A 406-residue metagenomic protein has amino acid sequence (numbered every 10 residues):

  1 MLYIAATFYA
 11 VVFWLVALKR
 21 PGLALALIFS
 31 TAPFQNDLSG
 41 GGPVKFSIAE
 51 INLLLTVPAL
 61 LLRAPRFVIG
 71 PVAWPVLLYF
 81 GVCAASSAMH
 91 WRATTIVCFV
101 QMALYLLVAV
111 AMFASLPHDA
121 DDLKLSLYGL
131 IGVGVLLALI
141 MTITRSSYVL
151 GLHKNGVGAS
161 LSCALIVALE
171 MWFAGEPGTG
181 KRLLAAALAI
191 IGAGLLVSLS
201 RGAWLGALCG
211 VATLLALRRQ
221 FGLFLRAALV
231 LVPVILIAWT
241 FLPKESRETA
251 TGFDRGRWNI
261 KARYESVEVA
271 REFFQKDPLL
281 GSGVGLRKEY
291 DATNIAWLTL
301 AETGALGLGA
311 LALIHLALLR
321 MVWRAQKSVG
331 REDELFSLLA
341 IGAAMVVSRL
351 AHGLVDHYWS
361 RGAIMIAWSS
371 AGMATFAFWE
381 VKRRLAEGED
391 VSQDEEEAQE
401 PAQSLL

Functional and structural regions predicted by a protein language model:
L2-A6, P21-I28, G42-E50, T95-V100 (+4 more regions): Short, aromatic-rich membrane-interface segments at the entry and exit of alpha-helical transmembrane domains
L2-Y9, F34-Q35, K45-L62, V100-A109 (+4 more regions): Membrane-embedded alpha-helical segments of multi-pass membrane proteins, especially the transmembrane helices
F8-V16, F80-S87, L104-M112, H118-R219 (+6 more regions): Alpha-helical transmembrane segments of multi-pass inner-membrane proteins
V16-V100, L104-L107, V135-I140, G180 (+2 more regions): N-terminal hydrophobic segments of proteins, predominantly signal-anchor/transmembrane helices of inner/organellar
G40-G42, A88-V97, T144-L152, L196-V197 (+1 more regions): Membrane-interface helix caps and helix-loop-helix hairpins in membrane proteins
L54-P58, L339-L350, H357-E400, L406: Transmembrane alpha-helices of multi-pass inner-membrane enzymes
Y148, E245, F253-L306, R324-V329: Long extracytoplasmic/lumenal interhelical loops at the membrane interface of multi-pass membrane proteins
A193-L199, L215-W258, S266-K276, L405: A membrane-periplasm/extracellular boundary helix in multi-pass inner-membrane enzymes that assemble envelope glycans
